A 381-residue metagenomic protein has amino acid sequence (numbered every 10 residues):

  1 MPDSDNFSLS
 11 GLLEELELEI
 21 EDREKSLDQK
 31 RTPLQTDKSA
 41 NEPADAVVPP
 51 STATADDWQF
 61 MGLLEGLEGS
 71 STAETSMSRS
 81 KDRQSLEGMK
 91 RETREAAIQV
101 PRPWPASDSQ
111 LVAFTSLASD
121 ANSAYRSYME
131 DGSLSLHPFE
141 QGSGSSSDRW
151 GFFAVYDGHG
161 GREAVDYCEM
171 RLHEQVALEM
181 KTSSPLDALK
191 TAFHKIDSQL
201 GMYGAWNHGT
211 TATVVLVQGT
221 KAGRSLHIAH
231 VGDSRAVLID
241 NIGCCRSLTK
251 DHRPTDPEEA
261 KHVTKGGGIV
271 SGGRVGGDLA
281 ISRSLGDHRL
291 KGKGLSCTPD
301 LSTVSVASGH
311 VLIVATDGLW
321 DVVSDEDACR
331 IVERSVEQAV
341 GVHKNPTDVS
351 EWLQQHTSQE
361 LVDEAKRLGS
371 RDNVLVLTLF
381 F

Functional and structural regions predicted by a protein language model:
M1-F381: PP2C/PPM-type serine/threonine phosphatase catalytic domain
